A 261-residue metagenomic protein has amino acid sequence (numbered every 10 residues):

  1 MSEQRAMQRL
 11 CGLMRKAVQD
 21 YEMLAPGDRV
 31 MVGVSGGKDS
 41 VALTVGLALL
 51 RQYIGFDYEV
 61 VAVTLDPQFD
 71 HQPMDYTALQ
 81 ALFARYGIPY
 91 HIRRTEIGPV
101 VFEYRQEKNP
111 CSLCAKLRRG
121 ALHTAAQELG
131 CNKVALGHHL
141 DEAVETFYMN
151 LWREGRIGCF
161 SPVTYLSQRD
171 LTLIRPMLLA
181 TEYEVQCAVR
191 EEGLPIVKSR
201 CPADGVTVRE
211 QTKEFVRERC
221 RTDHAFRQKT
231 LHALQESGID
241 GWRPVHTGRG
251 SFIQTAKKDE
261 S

Functional and structural regions predicted by a protein language model:
S2-F147, R153, Y183-E191: ATP-dependent adenylation/nucleotidyltransferase module used to activate substrates
Q4, Q8, V41, K116 (+6 more regions): Electropositive phosphate-/nucleotide-binding environments in soluble metabolic enzymes
S40, P73, N109, Y148 (+5 more regions): Alpha-helix boundary/capping detector
V60, D141-E218: Catalytic subdomain that performs nucleotidyl-dependent activation
P67-F69, I97-P99, T164-S167, A180 (+2 more regions): Residue-level detector of flexible, active-site-proximal loop/helix-junction positions within diverse enzyme catalytic
E107-C111, L136-H138, L179-Y183, R221-A225 (+1 more regions): A general structural signal for short secondary-structure boundary/capping elements
A115-A126, V163-R169, V216, C220-E236: Short, basic, helix/turn surface patches
L194-S261: The feature marks non-catalytic terminal segments
